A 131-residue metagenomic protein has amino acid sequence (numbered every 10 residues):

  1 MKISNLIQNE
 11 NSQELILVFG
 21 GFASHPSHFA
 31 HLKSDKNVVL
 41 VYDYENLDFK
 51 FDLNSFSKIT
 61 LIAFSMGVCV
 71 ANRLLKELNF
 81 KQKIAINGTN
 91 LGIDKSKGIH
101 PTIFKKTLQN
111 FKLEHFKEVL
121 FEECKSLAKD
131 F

Functional and structural regions predicted by a protein language model:
K2-D48: Conserved HGGG/HGGXW glycine-rich cap/lid loop of the alpha/beta-hydrolase fold
F22, S65, G88-G92, E122: Short, flexible active-site-adjacent loop segments at beta-strand->alpha-helix junctions, enriched in small/polar
H31, R73-L74: Active-site signature of alpha/beta-hydrolase-fold catalytic machinery across serine- and Asp/Cys-nucleophile hydrolases
D35-D43, L53-I62, F80-K83, H100: Active-site regions of enzymes building and remodeling cell-envelope glycoconjugates
D48-N54, I93-K97: Short, charged, surface-exposed secondary-structure boundary motifs
I62-N72: Gly/Ala-rich beta-loop-alpha elbow adjacent to hydrolase catalytic centers
K76-N110, F131: Flexible "cap/lid" loop of the alpha/beta hydrolase fold
F111-F131: Conserved alpha/beta-hydrolase catalytic His-Asp/Glu region
